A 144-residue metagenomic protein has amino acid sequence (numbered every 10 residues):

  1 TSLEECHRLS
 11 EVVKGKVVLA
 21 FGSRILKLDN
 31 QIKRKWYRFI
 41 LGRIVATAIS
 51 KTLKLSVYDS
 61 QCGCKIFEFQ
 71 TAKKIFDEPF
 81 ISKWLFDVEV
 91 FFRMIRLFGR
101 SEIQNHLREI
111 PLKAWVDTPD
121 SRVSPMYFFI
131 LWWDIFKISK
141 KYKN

Functional and structural regions predicted by a protein language model:
L3-W84, D117-W132: Acceptor/aglycone-binding surface of glycosyltransferases and processive sugar-polymer synthases
E5, E89, E109: Acidic-residue sensor for enzyme active/binding pockets
K16, I103-H106: Short loop/turn motifs at secondary-structure junctions
K54, G99-R100, K141: Charged, solvent-exposed alpha-helical segments that act as regulatory interaction surfaces
T71-I75, K83-I103: A short, conserved alpha-helix in the catalytic core of glycosyltransferases
N105-V123: Active-site donor/metal-binding and catalytic loop motifs of nucleotide-sugar-dependent glycosylation enzymes
L131-N144: C-terminal, non-catalytic tails of nucleotide-sugar-dependent glycosyltransferases
